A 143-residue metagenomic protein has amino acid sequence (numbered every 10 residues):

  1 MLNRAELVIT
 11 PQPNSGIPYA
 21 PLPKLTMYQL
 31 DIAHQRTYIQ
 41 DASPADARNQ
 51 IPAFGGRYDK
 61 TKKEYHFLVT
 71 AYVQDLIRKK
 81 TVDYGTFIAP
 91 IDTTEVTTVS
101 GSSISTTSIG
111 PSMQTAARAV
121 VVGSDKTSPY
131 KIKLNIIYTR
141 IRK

Functional and structural regions predicted by a protein language model:
M1-K143: Secreted, disulfide-rich extracellular signaling modules
